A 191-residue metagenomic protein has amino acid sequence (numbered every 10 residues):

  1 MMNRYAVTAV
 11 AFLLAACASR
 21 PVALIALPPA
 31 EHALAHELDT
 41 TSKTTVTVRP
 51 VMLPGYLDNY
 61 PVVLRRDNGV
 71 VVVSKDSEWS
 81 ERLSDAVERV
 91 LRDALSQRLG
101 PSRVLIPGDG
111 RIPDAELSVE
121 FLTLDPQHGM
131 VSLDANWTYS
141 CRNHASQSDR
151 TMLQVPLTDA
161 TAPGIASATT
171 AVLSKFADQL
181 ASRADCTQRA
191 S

Functional and structural regions predicted by a protein language model:
M1-V7: Bacterial N-terminal signal peptides that target proteins for export
L13-A16: C-terminal motif of bacterial Sec signal peptides marking the signal peptidase cleavage site
A18-A35, Q97-N143: Surface-exposed short loop/turn segments
A18-P28, A35, D159-S191: C-terminal/domain-edge helix-coil "capping" segments
K43-I112: N-terminal segment of the mature soluble domain
G69-E78, H144-Q179: Short secondary-structure boundary motifs at beta->alpha junctions and helix caps
